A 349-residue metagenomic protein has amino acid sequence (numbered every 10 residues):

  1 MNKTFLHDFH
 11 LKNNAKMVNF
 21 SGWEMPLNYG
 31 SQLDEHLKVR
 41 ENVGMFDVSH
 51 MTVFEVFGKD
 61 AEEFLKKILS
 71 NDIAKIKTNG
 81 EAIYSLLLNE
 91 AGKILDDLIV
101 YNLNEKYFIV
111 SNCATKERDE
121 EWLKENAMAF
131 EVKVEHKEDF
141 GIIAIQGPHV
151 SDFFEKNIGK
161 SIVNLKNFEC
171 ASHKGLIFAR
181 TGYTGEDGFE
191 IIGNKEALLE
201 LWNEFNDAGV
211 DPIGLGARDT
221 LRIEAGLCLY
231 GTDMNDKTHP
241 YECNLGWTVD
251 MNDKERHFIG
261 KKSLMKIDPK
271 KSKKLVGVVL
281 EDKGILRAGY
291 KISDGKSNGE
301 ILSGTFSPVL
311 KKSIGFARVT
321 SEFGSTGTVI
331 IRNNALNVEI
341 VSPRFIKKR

Functional and structural regions predicted by a protein language model:
M1-L88, K93-L95, G216: Acidic, proline/glycine-enriched N-terminal capping motif
M1-S21, M25-L27, L33, L103-R349: Conserved, structured C-terminal
I99-V100: Glycine-rich, Trp-frequent "lid" loop and neighboring beta-strands that shape and gate the flavin cofactor pocket
